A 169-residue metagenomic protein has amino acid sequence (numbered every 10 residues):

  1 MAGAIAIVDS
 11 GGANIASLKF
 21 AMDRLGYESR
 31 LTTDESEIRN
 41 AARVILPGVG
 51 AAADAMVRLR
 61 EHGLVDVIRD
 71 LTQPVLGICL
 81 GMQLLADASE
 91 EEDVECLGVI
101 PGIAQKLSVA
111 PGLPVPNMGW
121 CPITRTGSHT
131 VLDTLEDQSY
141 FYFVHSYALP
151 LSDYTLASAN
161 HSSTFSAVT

Functional and structural regions predicted by a protein language model:
M1-A6: Extreme N-terminal starter segment of soluble prokaryotic enzymes
A13: Conserved Rossmann-like nucleotide-cofactor binding loop
S29-N40: Short acidic low-complexity segments
I38-G48: Short acidic/histidine-rich motifs immediately flanking catalytic phosphotransfer sites in two-component signaling
G50-M118: Cysteine-nucleophile active-site neighborhood
D87-S163: Pocket-forming structural segment of enzyme catalytic cores
F165-T169: Short, surface-exposed beta-strand/loop micro-motifs that present aromatic residues
